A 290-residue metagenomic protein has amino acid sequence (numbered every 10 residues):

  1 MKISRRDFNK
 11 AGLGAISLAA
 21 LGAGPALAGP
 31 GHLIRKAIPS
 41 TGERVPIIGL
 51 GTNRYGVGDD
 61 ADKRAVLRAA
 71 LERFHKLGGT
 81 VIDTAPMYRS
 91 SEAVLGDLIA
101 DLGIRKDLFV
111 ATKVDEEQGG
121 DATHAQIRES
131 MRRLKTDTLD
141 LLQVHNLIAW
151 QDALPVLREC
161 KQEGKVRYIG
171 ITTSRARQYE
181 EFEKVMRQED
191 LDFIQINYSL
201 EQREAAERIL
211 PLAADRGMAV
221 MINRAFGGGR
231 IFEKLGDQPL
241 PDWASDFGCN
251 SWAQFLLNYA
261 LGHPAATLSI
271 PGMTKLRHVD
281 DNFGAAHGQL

Functional and structural regions predicted by a protein language model:
M1-L108: N-terminal binding-site loop/beta-alpha segment at the start of enzyme catalytic domains that lines or forms
A15-L18, R208-L290: Structured C-terminal cap/extension of enzyme domains
R35, L71, E92, G96 (+6 more regions): Generic structural signal for well-ordered alpha-helices, preferentially at hydrophobic/aromatic core positions
I38, L50, I82, L95 (+7 more regions): Conserved, mostly hydrophobic/aromatic
V45-I47, G78-T80, I104-L108, T136-D140 (+4 more regions): Short, well-ordered coil/turn segments that N-cap beta-strands
N53-R64, K113-G120, D246: Active-site mouth loops of central-metabolism enzymes
G58, E117-M221: Glycine/proline-rich, positively charged, aromatic-decorated active-site loop/lid region on the catalytic face
P86, L102-H124, N146: Structural motif corresponding to the early beta-alpha repeats
